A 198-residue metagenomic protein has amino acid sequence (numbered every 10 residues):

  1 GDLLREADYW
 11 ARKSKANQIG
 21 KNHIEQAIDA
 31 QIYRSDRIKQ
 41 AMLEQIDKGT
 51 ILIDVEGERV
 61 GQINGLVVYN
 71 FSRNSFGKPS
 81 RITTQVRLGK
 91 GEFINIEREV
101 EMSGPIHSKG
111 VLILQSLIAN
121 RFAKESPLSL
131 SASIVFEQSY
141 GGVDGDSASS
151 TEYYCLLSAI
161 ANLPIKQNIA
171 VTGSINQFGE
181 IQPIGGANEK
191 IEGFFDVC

Functional and structural regions predicted by a protein language model:
G1, G20-N22, S174: Short conserved motifs of the RecA-like P-loop NTPase core
D2-E6, E25-I28, S149-L156: Amphipathic alpha-helical interaction/assembly segments
D2-I19, Y33-R34: AAA+ ATPase "lid" subdomain C-terminal helix
N17-S116, F122-A123: C-terminal engagement/docking regions of AAA+ P-loop ATPases
R59, S80, V86-M102, I106-C198: Peripheral, non-AAA+ core regions of ATP-driven protein-machinery
